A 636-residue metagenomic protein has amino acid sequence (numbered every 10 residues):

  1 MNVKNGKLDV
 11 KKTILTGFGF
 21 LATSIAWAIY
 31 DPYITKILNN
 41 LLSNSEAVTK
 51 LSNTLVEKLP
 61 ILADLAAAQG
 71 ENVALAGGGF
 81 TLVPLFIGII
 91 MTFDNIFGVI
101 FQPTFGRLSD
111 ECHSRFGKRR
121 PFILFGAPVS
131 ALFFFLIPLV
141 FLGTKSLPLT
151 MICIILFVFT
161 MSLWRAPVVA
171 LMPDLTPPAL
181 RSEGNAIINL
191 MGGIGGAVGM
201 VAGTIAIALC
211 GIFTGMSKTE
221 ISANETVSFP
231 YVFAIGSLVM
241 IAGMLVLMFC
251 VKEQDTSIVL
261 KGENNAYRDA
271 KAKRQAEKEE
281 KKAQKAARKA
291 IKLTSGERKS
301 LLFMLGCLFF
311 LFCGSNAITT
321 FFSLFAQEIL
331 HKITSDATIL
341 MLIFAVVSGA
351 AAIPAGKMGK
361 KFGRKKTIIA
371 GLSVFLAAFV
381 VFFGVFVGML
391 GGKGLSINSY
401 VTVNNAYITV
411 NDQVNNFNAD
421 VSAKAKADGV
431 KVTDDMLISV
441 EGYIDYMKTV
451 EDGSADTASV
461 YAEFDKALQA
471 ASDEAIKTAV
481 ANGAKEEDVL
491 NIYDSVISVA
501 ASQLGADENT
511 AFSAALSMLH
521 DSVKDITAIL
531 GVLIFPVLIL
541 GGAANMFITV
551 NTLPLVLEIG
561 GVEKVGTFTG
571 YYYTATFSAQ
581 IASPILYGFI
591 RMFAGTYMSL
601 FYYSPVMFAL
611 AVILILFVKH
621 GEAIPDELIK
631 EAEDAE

Functional and structural regions predicted by a protein language model:
M1-K11, F141-I155, F159-W164, V168-V169 (+4 more regions): Intracellular loop-helix junctions on the cytosolic face of multi-pass helical membrane proteins
G6-S45, E297-I318, I539: Pair of pore-lining "gating" transmembrane helices in MFS-fold secondary transporters
P32-L85, T320-A337: Short amphipathic helix-loop junctions that connect adjacent transmembrane helices in Major Facilitator Superfamily/SLC
P84-L85, P178-I188, T334-S335, V562-Y572: Loop-to-transmembrane helix entry/capping segments in MFS-fold secondary transporters and related SLC/MFSD carriers
I100-F116, A351-R364, R591: Helix-to-loop junctions at the C-terminal end of transmembrane segments in multipass secondary transporters
E111-A127, K361-S373: Cytoplasmic membrane-interface "Motif A"-like loop-to-helix N-cap segments of 12-TM Major Facilitator Superfamily
I123-T144, V374-I397, S517-I526: C-terminal ends and interior cores of transmembrane alpha-helices in multi-pass membrane transporters/permeases
L163-P177, F547-G561: Intracellular juxtamembrane helix-capping segments at the cytosolic ends of symmetry-related transmembrane helices
